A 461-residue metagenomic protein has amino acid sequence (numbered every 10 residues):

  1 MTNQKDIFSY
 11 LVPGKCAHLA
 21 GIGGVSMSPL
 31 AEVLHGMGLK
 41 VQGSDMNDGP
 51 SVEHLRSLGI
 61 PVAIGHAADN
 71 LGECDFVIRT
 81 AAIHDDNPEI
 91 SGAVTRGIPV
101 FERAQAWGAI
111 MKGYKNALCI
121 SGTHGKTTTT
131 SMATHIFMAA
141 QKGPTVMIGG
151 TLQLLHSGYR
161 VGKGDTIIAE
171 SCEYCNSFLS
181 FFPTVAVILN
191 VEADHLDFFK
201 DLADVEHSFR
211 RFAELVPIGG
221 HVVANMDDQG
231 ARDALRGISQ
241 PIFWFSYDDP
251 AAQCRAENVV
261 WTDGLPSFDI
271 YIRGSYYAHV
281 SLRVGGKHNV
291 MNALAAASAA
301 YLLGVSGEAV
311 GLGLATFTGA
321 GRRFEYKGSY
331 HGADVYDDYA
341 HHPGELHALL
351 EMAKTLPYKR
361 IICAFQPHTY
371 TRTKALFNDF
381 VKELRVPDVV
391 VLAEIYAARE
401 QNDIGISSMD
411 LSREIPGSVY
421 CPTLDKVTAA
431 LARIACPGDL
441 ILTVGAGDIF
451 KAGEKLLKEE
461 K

Functional and structural regions predicted by a protein language model:
M1-E102, A106, Q229, E257 (+2 more regions): N-terminal leader/targeting and accessory segments in enzymes
F8, V33-G36, R56, N70 (+5 more regions): Phosphate-binding loop of NTP-binding sites
Y10-H18, S26, L30-V33, M37 (+2 more regions): Nucleotide phosphate-binding/pyrophosphate-handling subdomain across enzymes that bind or process nucleotide phosphates
L39-M46, V222-M226, I362-Q366, P387-A397: Short internal beta-strands
S44-D45, A63-H66, F101-G108, M147-I148 (+4 more regions): Beta-strand->loop->alpha-helix junctions that form or flank phosphate-binding loops in nucleotide-handling enzymes
V381-P437: C-terminal helical cap/extension that packs against the catalytic core of soluble nucleotide-cofactor enzymes
K426-K458: A glycine-rich beta-strand to alpha-helix segment that forms a phosphate/ribose-binding loop at ligand/cofactor sites
